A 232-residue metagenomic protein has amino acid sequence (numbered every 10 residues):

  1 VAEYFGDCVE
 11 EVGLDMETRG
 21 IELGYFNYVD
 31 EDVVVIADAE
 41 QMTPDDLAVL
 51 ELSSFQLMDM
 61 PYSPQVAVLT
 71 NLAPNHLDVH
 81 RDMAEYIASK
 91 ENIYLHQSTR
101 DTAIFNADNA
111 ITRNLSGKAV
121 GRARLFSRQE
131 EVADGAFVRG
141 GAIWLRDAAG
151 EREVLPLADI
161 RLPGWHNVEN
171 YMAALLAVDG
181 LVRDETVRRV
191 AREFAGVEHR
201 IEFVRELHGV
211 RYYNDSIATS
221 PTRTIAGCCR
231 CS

Functional and structural regions predicted by a protein language model:
A2-V9, M16, D30, V34-D45 (+1 more regions): Acidic, Mg2+-coordinating active-site environments of NTP-dependent enzymes
L14, N167, I217-S220: Short, conserved glycine- and acidic-residue-centered signature motifs in active-site or ligand-binding loops
T18-E22, V35, L52, T219-T224: Short glycine/serine/threonine-rich phosphate/pyrophosphate-binding segments that cradle anionic phosphate groups
G24, A37-D38, N114, T224-G227: A short acidic, amphipathic alpha-helical/loop segment
D46-S54, Y212-A218: Switch II (G3) loop of P-loop NTPases
L57: Carbohydrate-associated surface elements
V197, S216-S232: Active-site beta-alpha connecting loops in nucleotide-dependent enzymes
